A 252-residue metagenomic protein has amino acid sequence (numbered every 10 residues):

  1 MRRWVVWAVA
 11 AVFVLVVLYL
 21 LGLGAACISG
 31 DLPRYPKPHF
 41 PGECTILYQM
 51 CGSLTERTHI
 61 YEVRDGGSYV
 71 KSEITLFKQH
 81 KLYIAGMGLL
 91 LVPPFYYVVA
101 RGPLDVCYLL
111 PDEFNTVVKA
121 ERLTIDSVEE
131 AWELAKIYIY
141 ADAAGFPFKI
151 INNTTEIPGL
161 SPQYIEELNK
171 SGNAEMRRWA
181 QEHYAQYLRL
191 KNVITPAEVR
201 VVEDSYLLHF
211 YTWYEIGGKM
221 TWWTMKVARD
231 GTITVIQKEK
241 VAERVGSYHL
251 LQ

Functional and structural regions predicted by a protein language model:
M1-V17: N-terminal Sec-pathway targeting helices
V16-R34: Membrane-interface motif at the C-terminal end of an N-terminal transmembrane signal
D31-L190: Extended, low-hydrophobicity segments enriched in charged/polar residues
K191-V202: Short, exposed beta-strand/loop patches in secreted or surface proteins that constitute
N192-I194, G217-W223: Short, surface-exposed coil-to-beta transition loops
L208-E215: Short beta-strand segments that buttress and anchor functional surface loops
E215, Q237-H249: Short, solvent-exposed aromatic-acidic interface loops
G231-I233: Structural signal for glycine-centered tight turns and loop->strand junctions in beta-sheet-rich domains
